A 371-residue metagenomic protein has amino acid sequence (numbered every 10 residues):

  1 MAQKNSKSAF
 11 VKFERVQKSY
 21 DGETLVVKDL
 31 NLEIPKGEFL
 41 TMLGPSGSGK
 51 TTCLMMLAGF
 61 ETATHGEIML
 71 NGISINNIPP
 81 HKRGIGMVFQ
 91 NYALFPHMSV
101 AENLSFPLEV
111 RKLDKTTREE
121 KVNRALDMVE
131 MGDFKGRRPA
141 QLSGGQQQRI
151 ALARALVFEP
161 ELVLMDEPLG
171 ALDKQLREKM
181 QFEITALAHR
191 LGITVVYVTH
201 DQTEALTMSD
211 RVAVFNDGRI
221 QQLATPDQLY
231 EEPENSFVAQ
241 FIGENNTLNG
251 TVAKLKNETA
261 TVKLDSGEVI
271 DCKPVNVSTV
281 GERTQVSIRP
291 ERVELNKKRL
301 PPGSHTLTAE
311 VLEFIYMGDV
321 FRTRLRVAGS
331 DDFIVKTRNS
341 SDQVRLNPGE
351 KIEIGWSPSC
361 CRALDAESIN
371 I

Functional and structural regions predicted by a protein language model:
K12, E33, M69, E353-G355: ABC ATPase nucleotide-binding domain
L43-P45: The feature captures the beta-strand-to-loop junction immediately N-terminal to the Walker
A58: Helix-to-loop junction immediately C-terminal to a conserved catalytic motif
T64-E67, T117, D217, N249: Conserved coupling/switch loops of ABC nucleotide-binding domains, chiefly the family-specific signature
G66-S74: Conserved ABC transporter NBD signature motif
P80-G86, Q90, L94-Q240: ABC ATPase nucleotide-binding domains
N245, K254-I371: Non-catalytic connector elements of ABC transporters
